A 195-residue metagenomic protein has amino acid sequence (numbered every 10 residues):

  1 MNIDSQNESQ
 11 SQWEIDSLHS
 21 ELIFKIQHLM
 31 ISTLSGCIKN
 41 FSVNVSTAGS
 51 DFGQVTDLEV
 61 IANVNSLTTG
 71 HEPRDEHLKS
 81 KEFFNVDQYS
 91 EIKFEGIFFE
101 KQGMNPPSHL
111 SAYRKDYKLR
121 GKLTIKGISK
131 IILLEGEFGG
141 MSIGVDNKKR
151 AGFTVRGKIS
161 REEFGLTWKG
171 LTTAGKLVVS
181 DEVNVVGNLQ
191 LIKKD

Functional and structural regions predicted by a protein language model:
M1-D195: Low-complexity, acidic/polar, glycine-enriched regions of mature
